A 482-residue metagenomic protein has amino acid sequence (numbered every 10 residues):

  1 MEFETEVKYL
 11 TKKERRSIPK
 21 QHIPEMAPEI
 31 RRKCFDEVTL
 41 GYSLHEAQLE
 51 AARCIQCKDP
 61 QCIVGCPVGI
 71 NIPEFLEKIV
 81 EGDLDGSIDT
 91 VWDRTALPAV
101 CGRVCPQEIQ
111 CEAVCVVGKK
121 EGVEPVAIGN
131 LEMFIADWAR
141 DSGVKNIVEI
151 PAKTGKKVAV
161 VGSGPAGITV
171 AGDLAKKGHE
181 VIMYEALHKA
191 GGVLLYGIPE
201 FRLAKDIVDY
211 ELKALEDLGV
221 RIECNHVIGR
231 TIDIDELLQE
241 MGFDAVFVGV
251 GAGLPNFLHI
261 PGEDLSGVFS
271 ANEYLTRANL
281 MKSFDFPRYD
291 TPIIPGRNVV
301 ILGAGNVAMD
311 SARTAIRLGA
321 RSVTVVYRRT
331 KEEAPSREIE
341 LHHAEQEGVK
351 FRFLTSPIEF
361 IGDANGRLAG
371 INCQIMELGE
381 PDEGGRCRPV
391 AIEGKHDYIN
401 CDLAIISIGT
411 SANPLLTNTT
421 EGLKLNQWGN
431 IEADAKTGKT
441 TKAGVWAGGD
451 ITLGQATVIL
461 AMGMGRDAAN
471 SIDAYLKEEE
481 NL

Functional and structural regions predicted by a protein language model:
R31-L49, I70-R103, K119-I150, A278-N279: Ferredoxin-type iron-sulfur electron-transfer modules in oxidoreductases and energy-metabolism complexes
G86, A152, K157-V161, D209-I260 (+5 more regions): Feature captures the FAD/FMN-dependent oxidoreductase FAD-binding
A96, G164-P165, K189, G305-V307 (+1 more regions): Residue-level detector of alpha-helix initiation sites
L131-A152, K213-R230, P255-L318, N426-K436 (+1 more regions): Glycine-rich dinucleotide-binding loop and its adjacent helix/turn
K157-I182, A308-I316: N-terminal Rossmann-like FAD-binding beta1-loop-alpha1 element of flavoenzymes
E180-M183, L187-E223, A312-E359, E480-L482: Rossmann-like dinucleotide-binding cores of NAD(P)H-dependent redox enzymes
D264-G296, P381-Q455: FAD-site-proximal beta/loop scaffold in flavoenzymes
S311, I451-E479: A conserved FAD-binding loop/helix module that cradles the flavin
